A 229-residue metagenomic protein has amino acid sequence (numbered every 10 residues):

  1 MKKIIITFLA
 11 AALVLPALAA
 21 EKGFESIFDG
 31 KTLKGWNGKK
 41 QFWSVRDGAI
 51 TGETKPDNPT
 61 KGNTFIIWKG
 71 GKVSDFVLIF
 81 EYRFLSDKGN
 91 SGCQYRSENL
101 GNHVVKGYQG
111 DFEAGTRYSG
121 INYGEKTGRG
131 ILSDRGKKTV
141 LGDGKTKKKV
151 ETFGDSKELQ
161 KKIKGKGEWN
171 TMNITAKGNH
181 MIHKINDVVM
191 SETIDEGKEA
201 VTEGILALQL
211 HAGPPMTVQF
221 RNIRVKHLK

Functional and structural regions predicted by a protein language model:
I4-V14: Sec-dependent N-terminal signal peptides
A19-K229: Carbohydrate-interacting regions of secretory-pathway proteins
